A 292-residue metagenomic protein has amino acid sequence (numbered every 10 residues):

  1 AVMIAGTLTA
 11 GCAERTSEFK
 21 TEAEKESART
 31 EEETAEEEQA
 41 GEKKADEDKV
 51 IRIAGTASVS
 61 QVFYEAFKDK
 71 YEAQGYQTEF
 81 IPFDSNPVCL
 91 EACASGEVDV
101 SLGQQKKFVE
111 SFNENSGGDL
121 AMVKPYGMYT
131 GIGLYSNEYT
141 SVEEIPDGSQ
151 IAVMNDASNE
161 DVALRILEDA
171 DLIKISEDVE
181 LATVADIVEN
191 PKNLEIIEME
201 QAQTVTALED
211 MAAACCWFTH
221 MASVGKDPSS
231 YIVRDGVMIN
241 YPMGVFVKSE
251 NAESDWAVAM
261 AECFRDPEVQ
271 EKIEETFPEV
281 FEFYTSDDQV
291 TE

Functional and structural regions predicted by a protein language model:
T9-K25, A40: Bacterial lipoprotein signal-peptidase II cleavage site
V50, A54-E79: Short, polar/charged alpha-helical segment
D69-K70, P87-S101, R165-I166, A185-C215 (+1 more regions): Short helices/loops that flank or line small-molecule/ion binding pockets
T78-S85, S176-A182, K192-M199: Short beta-strand-to-loop elements that line the ligand-binding cleft of bilobed periplasmic-binding protein-like
S111-K124, N137-Y139, D210, C215 (+1 more regions): Ligand-binding "clamshell"
V123-I173, Q270-E271: A conserved helix-loop-strand patch within extracytoplasmic ligand-binding domains of the periplasmic binding
G131-V142, Y241-W256: A bilobed periplasmic-binding-protein/Venus flytrap-type ligand-binding module shared by bacterial periplasmic
A157-A182, A261-E292: Ligand-binding clefts/hinges and TM-proximal coupling segments of bilobed small-molecule sensing domains
